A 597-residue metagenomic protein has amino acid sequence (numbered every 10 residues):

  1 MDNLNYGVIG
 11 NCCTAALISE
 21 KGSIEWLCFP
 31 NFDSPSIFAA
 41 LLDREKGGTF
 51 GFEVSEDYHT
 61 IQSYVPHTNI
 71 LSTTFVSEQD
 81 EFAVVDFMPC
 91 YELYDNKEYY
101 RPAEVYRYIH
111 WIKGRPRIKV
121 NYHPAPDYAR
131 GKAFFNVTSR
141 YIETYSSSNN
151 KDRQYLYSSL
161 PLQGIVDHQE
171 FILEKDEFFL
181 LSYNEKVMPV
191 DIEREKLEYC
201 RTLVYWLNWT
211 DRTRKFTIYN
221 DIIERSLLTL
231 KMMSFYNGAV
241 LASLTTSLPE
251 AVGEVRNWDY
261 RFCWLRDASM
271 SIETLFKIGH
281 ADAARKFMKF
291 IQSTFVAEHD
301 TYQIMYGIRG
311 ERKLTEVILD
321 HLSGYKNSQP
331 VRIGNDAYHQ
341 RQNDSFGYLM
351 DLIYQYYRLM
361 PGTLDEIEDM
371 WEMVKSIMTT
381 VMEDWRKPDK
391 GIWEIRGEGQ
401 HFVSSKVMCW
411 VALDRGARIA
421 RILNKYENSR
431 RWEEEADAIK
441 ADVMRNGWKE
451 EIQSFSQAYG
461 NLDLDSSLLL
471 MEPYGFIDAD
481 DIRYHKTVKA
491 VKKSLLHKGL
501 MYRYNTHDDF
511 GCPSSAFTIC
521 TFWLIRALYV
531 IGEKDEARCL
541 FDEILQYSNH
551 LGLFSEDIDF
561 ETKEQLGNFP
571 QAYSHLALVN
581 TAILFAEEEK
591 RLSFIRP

Functional and structural regions predicted by a protein language model:
M1-P597: Acidic, mature catalytic/reactive cores of soluble proteins
